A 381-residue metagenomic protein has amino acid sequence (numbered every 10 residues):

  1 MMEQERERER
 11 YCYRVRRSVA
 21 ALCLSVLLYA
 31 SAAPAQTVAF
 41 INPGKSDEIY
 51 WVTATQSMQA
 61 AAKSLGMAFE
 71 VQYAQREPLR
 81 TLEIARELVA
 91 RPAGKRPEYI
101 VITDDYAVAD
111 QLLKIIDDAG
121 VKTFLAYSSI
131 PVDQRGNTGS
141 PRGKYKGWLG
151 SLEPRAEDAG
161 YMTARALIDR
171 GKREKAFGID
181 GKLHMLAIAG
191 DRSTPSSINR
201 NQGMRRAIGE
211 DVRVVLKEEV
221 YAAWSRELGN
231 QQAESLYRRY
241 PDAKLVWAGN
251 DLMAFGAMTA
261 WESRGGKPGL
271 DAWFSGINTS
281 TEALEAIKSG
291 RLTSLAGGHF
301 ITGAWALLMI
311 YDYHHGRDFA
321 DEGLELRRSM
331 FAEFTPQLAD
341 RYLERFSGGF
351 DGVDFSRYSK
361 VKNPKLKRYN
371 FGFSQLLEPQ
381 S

Functional and structural regions predicted by a protein language model:
L27-A32: N-terminal signal peptide c-region/cleavage motif recognized by signal peptidases
T37-S57, A61, L65, F69-I84 (+2 more regions): Extracytoplasmic "Venus flytrap"
Y50-L65, A159-A166, P195-V214, Q232 (+2 more regions): Short, solvent-exposed amphipathic alpha-helices that sit in or adjacent to ligand/effector-binding or catalytic
E70-E98, N199-Q202, E218-R239: Structural motif
T81, G150-G181, G229, T279 (+2 more regions): Hydrophobic alpha-helical segments within soluble ligand-binding/sensing domains
I100-T123, M204, E218-E285: Hydrophobic alpha-helical
K114-D158, A283: Flexible loop/hinge segments that line or gate small-molecule binding clefts
L183-H184, I188, W305-S381: Hinge/cleft segment of the Venus flytrap/periplasmic-binding protein
